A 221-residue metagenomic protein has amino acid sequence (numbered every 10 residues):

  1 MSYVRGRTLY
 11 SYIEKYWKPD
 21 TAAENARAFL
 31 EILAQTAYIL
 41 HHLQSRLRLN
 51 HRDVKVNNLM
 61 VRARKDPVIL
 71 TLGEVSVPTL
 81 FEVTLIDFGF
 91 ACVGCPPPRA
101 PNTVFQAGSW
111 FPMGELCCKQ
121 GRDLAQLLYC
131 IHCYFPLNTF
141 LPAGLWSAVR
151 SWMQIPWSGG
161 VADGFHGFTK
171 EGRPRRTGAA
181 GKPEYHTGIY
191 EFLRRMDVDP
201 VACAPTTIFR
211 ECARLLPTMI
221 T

Functional and structural regions predicted by a protein language model:
M1, L9, T36, L43 (+4 more regions): Structural signal for hydrophobic/aromatic residues that build the beta-strand cores of folded beta-sheet domains
M1-R27: Conserved structural core of kinase catalytic domains
Y3, A23-A37, T79, C118-G121 (+1 more regions): Intrinsic disorder
Y3, Y12, I32-Q35, I39-H42 (+3 more regions): Alpha-helical recognition domains of nuclear gene-regulatory proteins
Y12-Y16, P96-P101, H132: Short coil/turn segments at secondary-structure boundaries
K18-H51, V56: Conserved kinase catalytic-core helix
R48, R52-R122: Catalytic activation segment of kinase domains across protein kinase-like and atypical kinase folds
F111-T221: Helical subdomain adjoining the active site within ATP-dependent kinase catalytic cores
